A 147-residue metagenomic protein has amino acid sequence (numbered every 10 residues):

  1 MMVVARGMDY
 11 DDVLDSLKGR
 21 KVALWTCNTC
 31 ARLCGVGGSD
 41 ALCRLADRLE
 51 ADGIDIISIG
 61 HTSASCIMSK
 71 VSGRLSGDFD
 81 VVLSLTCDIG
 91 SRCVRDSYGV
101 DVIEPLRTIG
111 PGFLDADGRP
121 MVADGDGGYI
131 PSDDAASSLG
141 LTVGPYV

Functional and structural regions predicted by a protein language model:
M1-V147: Iron-sulfur-associated redox domains of electron-transfer enzymes in respiratory and anaerobic energy metabolism
